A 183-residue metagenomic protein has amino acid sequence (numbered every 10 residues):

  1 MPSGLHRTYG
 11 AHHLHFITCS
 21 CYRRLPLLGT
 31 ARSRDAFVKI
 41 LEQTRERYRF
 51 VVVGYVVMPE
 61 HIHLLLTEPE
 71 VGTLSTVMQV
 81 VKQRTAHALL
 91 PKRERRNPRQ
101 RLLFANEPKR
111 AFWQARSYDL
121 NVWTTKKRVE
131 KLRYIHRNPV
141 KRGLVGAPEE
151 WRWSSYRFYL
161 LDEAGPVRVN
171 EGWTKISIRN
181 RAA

Functional and structural regions predicted by a protein language model:
M1-A183: Short catalytic/metal-binding and nucleic-acid-binding patches
